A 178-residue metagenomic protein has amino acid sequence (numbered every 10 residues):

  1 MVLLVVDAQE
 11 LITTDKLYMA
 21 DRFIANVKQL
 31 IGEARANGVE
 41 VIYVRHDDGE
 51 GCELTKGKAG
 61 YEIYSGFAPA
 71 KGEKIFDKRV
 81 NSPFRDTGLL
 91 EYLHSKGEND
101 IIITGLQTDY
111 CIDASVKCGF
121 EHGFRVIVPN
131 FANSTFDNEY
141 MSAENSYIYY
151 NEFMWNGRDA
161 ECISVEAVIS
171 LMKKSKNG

Functional and structural regions predicted by a protein language model:
M1-D7: Short coil-to-beta-strand
V2, Q29-R35, L54-G178: Active-site-adjacent betaalpha module
A8, H46, F131: Active-site loop/turn elements of alpha/beta-hydrolase fold enzymes, especially the short glycine-/histidine-rich
Q9-D15: Short acidic, Gly/Ser-rich segments with clustered Asp/Glu that frequently serve as metal-coordination loops in enzyme
D15-L17, E53-T55: Short, glycine/acidic-enriched capping/hinge loops at junctions between secondary-structure elements
K16-D47: A short alpha/beta connector and helix-capping loop motif
D48-C52: Glycine-rich, proline-tolerant flexible connector loops at the mouths of alpha/beta enzymes
